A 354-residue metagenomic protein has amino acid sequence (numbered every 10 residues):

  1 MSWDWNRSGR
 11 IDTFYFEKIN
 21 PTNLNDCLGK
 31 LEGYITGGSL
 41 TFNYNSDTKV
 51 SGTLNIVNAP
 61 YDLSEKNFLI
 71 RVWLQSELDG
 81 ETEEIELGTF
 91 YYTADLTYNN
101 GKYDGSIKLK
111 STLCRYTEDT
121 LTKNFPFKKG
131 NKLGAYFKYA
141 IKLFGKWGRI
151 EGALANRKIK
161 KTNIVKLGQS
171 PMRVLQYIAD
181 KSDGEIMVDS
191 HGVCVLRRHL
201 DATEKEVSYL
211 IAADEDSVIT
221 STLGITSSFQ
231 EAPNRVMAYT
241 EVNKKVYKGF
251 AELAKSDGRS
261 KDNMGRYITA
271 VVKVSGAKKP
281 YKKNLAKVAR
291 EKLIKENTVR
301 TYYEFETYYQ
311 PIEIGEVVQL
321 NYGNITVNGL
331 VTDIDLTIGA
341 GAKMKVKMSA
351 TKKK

Functional and structural regions predicted by a protein language model:
M1-I19, Q176, S190, L200-K295 (+1 more regions): Acidic, small/polar-enriched beta strand-loop surface segments
M1-T122, D180-D183, L210-I225: Assembly/oligomerization scaffold segments
V50, G88, Y103-G105, H191-V193 (+3 more regions): Envelope-exposed proteins and targeting segments
S51-N55, L69-R71, S106-K108, Y302-E304 (+3 more regions): Beta-strand secondary-structure signal
Y98-N99, T337-K354: Short peripheral tails and domain-boundary helices/loops at the edges of structured domains
N99-S227: Charged- and aromatic-enriched interaction segments used to assemble and dock large macromolecular complexes
D104-K108, F229-R235, V346-K353: Short, surface-exposed secondary-structure junctions/capping segments
S111, T240, A350: Flexible glycine-/small-residue-rich
